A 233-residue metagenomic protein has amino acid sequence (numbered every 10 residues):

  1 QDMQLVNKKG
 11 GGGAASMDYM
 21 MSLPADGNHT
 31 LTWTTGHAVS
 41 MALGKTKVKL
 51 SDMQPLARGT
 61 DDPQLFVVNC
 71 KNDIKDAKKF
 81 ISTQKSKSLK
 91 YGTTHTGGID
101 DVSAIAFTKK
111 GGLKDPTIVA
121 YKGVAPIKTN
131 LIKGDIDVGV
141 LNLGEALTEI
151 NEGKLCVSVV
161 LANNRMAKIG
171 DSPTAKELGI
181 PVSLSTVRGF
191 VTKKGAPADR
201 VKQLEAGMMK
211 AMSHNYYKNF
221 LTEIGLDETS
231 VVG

Functional and structural regions predicted by a protein language model:
Q1-D52, K87-S88, D100, K109-V140 (+2 more regions): N-terminal (or domain-start) structured segment
A25, F80-S86, L147-L155: Basic phosphate/pyrophosphate-binding loop/patch that engages nucleotide-derived ligands
N28-L31, K47-L65, K90-G92, I180-P181: A structural signal for short loop-to-beta-strand junctions that line the ligand-binding cleft of periplasmic/secreted
A38-K45, G59-D73, I105-K110, T186-F190: Periplasmic solute-binding protein
V39-T60, A167-E177: Hinge/lid segment of periplasmic solute-binding proteins
D61, E145-H214, K218-N219, I224: C-terminal lobe and pocket-closing loops of periplasmic/extracytoplasmic Venus-flytrap solute-binding proteins
I81-G97: Short loop->beta-strand "edge-of-pocket" segments that line small-molecule binding or catalytic clefts across diverse
